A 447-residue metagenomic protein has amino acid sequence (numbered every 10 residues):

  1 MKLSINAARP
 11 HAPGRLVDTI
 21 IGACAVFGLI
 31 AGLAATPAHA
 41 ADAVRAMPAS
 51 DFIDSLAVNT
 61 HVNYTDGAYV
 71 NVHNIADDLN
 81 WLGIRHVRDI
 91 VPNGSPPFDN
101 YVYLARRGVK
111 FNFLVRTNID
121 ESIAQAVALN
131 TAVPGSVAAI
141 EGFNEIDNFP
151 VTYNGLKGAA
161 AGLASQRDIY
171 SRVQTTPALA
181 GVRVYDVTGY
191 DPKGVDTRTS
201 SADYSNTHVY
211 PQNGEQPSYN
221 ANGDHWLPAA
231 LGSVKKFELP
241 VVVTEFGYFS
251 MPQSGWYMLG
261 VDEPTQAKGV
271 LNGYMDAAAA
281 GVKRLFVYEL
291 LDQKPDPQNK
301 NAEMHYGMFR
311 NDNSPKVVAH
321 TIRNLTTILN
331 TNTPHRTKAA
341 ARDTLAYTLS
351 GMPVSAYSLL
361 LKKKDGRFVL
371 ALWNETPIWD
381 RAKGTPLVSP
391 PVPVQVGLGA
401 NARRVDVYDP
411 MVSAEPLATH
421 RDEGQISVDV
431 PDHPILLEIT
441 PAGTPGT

Functional and structural regions predicted by a protein language model:
M1-V17: N-terminal secretory signal peptides that target proteins for export/translocation
I20-A34: Bacterial N-terminal signal peptides
A40-N93: Boundary/entry segment of secreted carbohydrate-active catalytic domains
A46-D51, N74-W81, S95-F111, A126-S136 (+2 more regions): Acidic (Asp/Glu)-rich catalytic clusters
F113-V127, G158-K283: Noncatalytic carbohydrate-binding groove/subsite architecture in carbohydrate-active enzymes
S254-L349: Aromatic/acidic polysaccharide-binding cleft in carbohydrate-active enzymes
D343-G399: Carbohydrate-binding surface patches
P416-T447: C-terminal beta-strand-rich structural cap/linker in extracellular carbohydrate-active enzymes
